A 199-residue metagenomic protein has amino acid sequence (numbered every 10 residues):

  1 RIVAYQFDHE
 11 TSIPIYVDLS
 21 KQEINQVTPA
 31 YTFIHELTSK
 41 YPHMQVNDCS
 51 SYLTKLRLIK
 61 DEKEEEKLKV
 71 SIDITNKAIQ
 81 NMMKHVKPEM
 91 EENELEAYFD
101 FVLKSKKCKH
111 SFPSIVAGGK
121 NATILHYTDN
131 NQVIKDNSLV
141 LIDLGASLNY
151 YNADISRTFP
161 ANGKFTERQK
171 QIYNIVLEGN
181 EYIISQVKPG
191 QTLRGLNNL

Functional and structural regions predicted by a protein language model:
R1-L199: Active-site neighborhoods and metal-handling regions in enzymes and metal-associated proteins
